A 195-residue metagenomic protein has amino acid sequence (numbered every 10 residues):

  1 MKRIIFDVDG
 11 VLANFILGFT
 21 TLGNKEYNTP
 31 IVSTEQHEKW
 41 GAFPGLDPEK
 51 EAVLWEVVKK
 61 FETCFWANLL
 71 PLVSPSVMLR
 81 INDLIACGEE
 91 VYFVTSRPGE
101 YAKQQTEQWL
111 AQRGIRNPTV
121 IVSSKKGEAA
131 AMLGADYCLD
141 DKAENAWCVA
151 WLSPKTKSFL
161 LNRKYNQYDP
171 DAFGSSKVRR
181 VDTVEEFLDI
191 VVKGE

Functional and structural regions predicted by a protein language model:
M1-V53: Active-site neighborhood of HAD-like aspartate-dependent phosphohydrolases
A52-V53, K60-F93, G99-Q104: Short, acidic loop-to-helix structural element flanking the phosphoryl-transfer center in phosphate-processing enzymes
E90-Y92, Y137, K157-F159: A structural signal for isolated positions on well-ordered beta-strands in alpha/beta enzyme cores
S96-L139, A143-W151: Substrate-recognition "cap/lid" segment bordering the active-site pocket of phosphatases
T119-S124, K177-E186: Short acidic-hydrophobic, aromatic-tinged amphipathic segments that line or gate anion-handling sites
A129-M132, Q167-S175, I190-V192: Short, charged, surface-exposed secondary-structure boundary motifs
D141-D182: Acidic, Mg2+-coordinating phosphoryl-transfer loop and its flanking beta/alpha structural elements, shared across
